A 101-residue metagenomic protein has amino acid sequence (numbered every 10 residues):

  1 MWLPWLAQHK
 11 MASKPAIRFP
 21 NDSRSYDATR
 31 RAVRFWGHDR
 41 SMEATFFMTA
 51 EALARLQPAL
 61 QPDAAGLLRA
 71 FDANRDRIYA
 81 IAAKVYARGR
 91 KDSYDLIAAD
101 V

Functional and structural regions predicted by a protein language model:
W2-W36: Short, charged/polar N-terminal "headpieces" of proteins
L3-K14, P62-V101: Acidic, low-complexity intrinsically disordered segments
I17, V33, A44-T45, R69 (+1 more regions): Short non-domain terminal segments
P20, R30, E51, F71-A73: General helical secondary-structure elements
N21, R55, A98-A99: Generic structural "secondary-structure junction" signal
R31-P58: A short, structured beta-strand/loop element
